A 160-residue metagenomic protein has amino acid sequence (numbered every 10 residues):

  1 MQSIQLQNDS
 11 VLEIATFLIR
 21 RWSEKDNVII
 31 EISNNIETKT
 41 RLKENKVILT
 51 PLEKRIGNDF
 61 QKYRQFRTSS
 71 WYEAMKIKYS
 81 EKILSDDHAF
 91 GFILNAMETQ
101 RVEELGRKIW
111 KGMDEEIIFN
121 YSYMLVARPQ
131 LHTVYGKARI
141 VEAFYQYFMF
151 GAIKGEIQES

Functional and structural regions predicted by a protein language model:
M1-E159: Basic/hydrophobic alpha-helical interface regions
